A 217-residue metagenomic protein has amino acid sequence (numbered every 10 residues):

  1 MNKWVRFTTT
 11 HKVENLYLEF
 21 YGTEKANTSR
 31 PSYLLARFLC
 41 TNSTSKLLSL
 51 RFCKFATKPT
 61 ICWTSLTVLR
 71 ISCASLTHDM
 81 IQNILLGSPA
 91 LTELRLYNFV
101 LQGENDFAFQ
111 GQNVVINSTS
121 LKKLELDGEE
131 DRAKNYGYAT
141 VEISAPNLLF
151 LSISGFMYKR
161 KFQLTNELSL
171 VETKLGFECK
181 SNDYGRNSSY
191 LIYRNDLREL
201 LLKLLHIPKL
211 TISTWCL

Functional and structural regions predicted by a protein language model:
M1-K3, G22-L34, Q102-Q110, G128-G137 (+3 more regions): Leucine-rich repeat
M1-Q110, V115: Leucine-rich repeat
E14-E19, K46-R51, T67-S72, T92-Y97 (+4 more regions): Conserved hydrophobic beta-strand positions in leucine-rich repeat
N42, W63-S65, S88, S118 (+3 more regions): Leucine-rich repeat
T44, G137-A139, Y158-R160: Residue-level marker for the onset of beta-strands and adjacent loop->beta junctions in well-ordered domains
N113-N117, V141-I143, L164: Short C-terminal beta-strands that terminate individual repeats in beta-propeller domains, predominantly WD40 blades
S144, S152-L217: Extended repeat-based solenoid scaffolds, especially LRR ectodomains and other repeat-derived architectures
